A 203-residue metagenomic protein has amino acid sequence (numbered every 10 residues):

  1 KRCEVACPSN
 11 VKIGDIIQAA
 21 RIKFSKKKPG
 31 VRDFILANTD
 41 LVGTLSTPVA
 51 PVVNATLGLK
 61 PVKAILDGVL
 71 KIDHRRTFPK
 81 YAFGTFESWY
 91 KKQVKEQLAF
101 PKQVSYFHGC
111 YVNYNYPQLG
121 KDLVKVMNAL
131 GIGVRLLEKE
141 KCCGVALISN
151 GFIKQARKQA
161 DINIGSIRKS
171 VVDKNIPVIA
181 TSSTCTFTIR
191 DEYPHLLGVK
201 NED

Functional and structural regions predicted by a protein language model:
K1-C142, A146-G198, E202: Iron-sulfur-cluster electron-transfer modules
